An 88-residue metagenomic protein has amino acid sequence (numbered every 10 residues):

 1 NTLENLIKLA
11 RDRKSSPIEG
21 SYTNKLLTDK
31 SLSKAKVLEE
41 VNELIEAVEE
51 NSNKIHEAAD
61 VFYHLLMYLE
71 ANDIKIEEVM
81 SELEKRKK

Functional and structural regions predicted by a protein language model:
N1-A58, F62-K88: Flexible "arm" and connector segments at domain edges
